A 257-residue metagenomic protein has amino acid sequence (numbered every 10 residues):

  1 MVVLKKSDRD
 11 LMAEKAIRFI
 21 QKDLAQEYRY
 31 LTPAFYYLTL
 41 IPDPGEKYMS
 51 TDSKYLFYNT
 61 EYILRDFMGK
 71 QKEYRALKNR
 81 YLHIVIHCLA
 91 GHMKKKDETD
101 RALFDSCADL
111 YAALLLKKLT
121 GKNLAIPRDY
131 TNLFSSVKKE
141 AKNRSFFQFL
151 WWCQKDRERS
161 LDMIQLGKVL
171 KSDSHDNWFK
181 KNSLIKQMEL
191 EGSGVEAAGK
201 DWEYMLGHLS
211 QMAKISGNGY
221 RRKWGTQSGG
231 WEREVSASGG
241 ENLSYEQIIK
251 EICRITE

Functional and structural regions predicted by a protein language model:
M1-Y81, V85-K122: Basic/hydrophobic alpha-helical interface regions
K117-E257: Negatively charged
